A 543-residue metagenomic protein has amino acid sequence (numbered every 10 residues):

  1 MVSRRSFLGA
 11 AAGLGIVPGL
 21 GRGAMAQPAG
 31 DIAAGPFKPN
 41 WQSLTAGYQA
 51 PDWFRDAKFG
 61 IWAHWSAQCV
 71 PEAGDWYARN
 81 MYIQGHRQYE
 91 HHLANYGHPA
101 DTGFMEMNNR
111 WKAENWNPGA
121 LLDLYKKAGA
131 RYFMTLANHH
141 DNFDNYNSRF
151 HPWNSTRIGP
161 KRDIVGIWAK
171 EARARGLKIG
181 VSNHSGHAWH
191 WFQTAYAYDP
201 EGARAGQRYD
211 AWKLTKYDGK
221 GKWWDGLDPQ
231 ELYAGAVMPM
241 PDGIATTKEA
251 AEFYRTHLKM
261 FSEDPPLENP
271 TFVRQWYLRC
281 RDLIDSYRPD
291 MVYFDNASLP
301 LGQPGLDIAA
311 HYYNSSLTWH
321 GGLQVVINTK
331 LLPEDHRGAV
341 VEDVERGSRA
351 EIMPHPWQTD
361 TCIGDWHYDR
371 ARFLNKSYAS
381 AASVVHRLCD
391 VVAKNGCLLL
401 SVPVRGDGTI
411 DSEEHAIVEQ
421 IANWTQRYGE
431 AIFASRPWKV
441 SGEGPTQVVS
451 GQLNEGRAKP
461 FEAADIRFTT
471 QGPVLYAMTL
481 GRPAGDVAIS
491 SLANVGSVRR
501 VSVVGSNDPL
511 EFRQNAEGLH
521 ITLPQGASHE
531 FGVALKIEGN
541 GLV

Functional and structural regions predicted by a protein language model:
M1-V2: N-terminal secretory signal peptides
S6-A26: N-terminal export signals
G9, Q27-V543: Mature catalytic domains of secreted/periplasmic carbohydrate-active enzymes
